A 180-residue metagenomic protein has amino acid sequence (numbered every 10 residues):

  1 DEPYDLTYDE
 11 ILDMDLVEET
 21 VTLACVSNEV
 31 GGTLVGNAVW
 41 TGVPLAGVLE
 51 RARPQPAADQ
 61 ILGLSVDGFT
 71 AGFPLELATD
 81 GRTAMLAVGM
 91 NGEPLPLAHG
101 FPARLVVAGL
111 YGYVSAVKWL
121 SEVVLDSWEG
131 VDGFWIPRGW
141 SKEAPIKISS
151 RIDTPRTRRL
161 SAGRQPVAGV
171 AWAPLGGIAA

Functional and structural regions predicted by a protein language model:
D1-A180: Structured, non-membrane catalytic/scaffold regions adjacent to prosthetic-group chemistry
